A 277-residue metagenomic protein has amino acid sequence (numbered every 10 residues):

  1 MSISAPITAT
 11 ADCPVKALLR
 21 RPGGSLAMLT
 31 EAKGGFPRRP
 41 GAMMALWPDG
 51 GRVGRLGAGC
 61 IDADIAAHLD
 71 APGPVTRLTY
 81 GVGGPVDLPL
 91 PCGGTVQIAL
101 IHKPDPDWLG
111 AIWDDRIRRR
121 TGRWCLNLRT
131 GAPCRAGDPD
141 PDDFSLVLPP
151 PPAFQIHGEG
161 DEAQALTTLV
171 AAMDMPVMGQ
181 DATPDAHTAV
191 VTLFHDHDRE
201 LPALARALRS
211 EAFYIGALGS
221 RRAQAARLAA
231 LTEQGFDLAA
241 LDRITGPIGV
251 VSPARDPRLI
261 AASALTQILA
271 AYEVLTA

Functional and structural regions predicted by a protein language model:
M1-T188, P202, A223, Q267-A277: Segments forming oxygen-rich coordination pockets for charged ligands
V53, F154, H195, I248 (+1 more regions): Conserved short-loop catalytic and cofactor-binding motifs
A58, E159, D196-H197, S220-R221 (+1 more regions): Short beta->alpha junction loops/turns
D185, A189-A226: Rossmann-like adenosine-cofactor binding region
F213, L218-A277: Adenosine-phosphate binding glycine-rich loop
